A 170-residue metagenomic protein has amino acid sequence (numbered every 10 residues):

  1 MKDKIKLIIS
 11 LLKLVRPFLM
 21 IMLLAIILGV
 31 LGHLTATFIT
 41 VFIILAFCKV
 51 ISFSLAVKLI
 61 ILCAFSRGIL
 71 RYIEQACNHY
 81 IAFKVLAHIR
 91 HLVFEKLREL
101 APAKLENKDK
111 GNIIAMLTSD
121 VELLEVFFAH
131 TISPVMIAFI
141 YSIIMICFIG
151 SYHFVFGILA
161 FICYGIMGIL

Functional and structural regions predicted by a protein language model:
M1-T35, S52-A56, E74-N78, A82 (+4 more regions): Membrane-integrated ABC transporters
D3, V85, I89, L170: Short acidic-hydrophobic sequence patches enriched in Asp/Glu that either
K4-I8, D109, H153: Poly-acidic low-complexity segments
P17, I21-G32, I44, L55 (+2 more regions): Transmembrane helices of ABC transporter permease
A36-I44, C63-E106, K110, I114 (+2 more regions): Juxtamembrane helix-loop junctions of ABC transporter transmembrane domains
A46-V50: Membrane-interface helix caps of multi-pass secondary transporters
